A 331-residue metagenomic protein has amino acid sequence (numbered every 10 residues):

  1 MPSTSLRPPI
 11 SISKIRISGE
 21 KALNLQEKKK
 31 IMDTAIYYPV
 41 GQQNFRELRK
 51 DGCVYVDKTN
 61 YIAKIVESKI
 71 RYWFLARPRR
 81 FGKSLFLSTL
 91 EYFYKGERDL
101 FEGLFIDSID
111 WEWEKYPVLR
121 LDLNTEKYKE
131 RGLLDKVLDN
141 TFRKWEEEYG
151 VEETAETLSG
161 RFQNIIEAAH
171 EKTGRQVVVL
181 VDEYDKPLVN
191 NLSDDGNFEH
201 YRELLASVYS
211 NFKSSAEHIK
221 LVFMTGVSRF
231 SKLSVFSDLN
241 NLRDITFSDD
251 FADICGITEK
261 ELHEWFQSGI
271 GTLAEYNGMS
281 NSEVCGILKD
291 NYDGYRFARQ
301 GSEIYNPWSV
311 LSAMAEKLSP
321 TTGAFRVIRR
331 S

Functional and structural regions predicted by a protein language model:
P2-R7, S11-S18: Low-acidity, Ser/Thr- and Arg-rich intrinsically disordered low-complexity segments
K14-S331: Phosphate-binding site recognition
